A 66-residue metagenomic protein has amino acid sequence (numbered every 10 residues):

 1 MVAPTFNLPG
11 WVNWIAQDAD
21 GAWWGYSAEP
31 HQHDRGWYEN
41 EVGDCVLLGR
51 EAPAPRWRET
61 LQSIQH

Functional and structural regions predicted by a protein language model:
M1-F6: Surface-exposed ligand/attachment interfaces on beta-rich extracellular proteins
N7, V12, H33, R56-R58: A generic alpha-helix propensity feature with a strong bias for hydrophobic helices
G10-W14, D20-W23: Short, surface-exposed beta-edge/turn micro-motifs
G21-G36: Short, surface-exposed terminal/edge motifs of secreted or surface/virion proteins that either
N40-H66: Low-complexity intrinsically disordered segments
